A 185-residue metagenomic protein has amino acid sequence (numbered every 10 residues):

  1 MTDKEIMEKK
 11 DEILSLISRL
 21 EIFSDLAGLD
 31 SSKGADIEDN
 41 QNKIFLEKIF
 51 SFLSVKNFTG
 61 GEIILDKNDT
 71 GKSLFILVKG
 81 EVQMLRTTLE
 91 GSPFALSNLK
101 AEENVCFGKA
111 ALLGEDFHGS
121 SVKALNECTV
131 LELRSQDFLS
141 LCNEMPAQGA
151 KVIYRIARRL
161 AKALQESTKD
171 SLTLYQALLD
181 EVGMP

Functional and structural regions predicted by a protein language model:
M1-P185: Cytosolic regulatory regions built on CNB/CRP/Popeye-like sensor folds
